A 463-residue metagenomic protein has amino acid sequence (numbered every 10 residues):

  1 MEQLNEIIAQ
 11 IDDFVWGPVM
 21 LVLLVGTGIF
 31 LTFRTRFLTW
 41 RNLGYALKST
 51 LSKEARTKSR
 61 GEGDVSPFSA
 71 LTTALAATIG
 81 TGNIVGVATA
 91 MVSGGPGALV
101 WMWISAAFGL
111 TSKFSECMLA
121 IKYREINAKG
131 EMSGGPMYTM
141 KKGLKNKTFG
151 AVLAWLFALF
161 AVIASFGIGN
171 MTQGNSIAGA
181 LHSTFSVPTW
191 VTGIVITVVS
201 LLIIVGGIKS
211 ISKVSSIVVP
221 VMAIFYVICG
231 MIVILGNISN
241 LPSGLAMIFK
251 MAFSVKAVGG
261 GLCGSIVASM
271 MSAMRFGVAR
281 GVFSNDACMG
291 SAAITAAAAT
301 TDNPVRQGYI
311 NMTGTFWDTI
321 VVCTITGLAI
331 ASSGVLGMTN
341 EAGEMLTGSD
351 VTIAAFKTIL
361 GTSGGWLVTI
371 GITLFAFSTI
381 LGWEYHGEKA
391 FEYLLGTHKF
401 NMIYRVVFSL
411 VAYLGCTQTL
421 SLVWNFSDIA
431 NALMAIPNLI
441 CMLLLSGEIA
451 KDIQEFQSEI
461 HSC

Functional and structural regions predicted by a protein language model:
M1-T81, M91-A98, G109, S409 (+2 more regions): N-terminal alpha-helical transmembrane segments of multi-pass membrane transport and channel/translocase proteins
Q3-L4, R34-T39, G82-V87, S165-A178 (+5 more regions): Transmembrane helix-loop junctions in multi-pass membrane proteins
L23-F30, R34-L47, F157, G174-L181 (+3 more regions): Membrane-interface loop-to-helix entry segments
T27, L31-T32, S105-G130, P136-M137 (+3 more regions): Helix-loop-helix module between adjacent transmembrane segments
F37-V65, T89, G94-L99, W103 (+5 more regions): Flexible loop linkers connecting adjacent transmembrane helices in multi-pass alpha-helical membrane transporters
T57-S93, L119-G143, L156-V162, C263-F316 (+1 more regions): Alpha-helical membrane segments and immediately flanking helix-loop junctions that form or couple to the substrate/ion
F108-E116, I194-I208, V219-S239, M271 (+3 more regions): Selective recognition of specific alpha-helical transmembrane segments in multi-pass small-molecule
E116-R124, A128, C229-F249, V255-S265 (+3 more regions): Extracellular/periplasmic helix-exit of transmembrane alpha-helices
